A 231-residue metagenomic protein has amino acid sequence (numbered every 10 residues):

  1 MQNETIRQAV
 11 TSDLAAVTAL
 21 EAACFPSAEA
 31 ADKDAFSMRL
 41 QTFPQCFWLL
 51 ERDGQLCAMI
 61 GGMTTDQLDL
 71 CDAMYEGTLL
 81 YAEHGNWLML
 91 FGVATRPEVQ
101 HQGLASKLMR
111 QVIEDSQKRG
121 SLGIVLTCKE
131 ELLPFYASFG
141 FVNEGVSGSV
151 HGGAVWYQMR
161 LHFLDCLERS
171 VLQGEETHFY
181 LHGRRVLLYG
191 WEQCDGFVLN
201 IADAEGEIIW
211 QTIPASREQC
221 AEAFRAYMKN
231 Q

Functional and structural regions predicted by a protein language model:
E4-V17: A short beta-loop-alpha structural element at the N-terminal edge of CoA-dependent acyl/N-acetyltransferase catalytic
S27-L80: Active-site rim helix/loop that mediates acceptor-substrate recognition in acyltransferases
M59-A94, Q100, S149-V155: Conserved acyl-donor/pantetheine-binding loop and adjacent beta-alpha core of acyl/acetyltransferases and related
T64-Q67, V125-T127, A137, V142-Q158: Conserved catalytic-core motifs of GNAT/GCN5-like acyltransferases
T95, H101-E114: Conserved acetyl-CoA-binding loop-helix of GNAT-fold acetyltransferases
M109, D115-C128: Conserved GNAT acetyl-CoA-binding A-motif
C166-H182: Negatively charged, low-complexity tracts enriched in Asp/Glu with abundant Ser/Thr
L167-E168, A204-Q231: Mixed-charge, Lys/Arg-enriched low-complexity segments
